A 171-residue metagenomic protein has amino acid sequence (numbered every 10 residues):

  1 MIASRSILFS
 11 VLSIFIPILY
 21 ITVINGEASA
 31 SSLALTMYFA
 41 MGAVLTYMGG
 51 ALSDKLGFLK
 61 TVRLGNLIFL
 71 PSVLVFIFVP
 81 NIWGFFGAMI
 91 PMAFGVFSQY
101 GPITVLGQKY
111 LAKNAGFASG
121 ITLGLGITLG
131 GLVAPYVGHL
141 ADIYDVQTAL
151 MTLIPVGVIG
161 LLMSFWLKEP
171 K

Functional and structural regions predicted by a protein language model:
M1-A43: Extracytoplasmic gate region of multi-pass secondary transporters
F39-Y47, I127-G131: Residue-level signature of mid-helix packing/kink "hotspots" within the transmembrane helices of 12-pass Major
L45-G57, A141-D142: Helix-to-loop junctions at the C-terminal end of transmembrane segments in multipass secondary transporters
K60-V75, I154: Structural signature of the two symmetry-related core transmembrane helices
G84-S98: Hydrophobic core of transmembrane alpha-helices in multi-pass small-molecule transporters, especially MFS/SLC-type
S98-L111: Intracellular juxtamembrane helix-capping segments at the cytosolic ends of symmetry-related transmembrane helices
Q108-V146, L153: A late C-terminal transmembrane helix in Major Facilitator Superfamily
I154-K171: Multi-pass alpha-helical transporter architecture, strongest for 12-TM Major Facilitator/SLC carriers used
